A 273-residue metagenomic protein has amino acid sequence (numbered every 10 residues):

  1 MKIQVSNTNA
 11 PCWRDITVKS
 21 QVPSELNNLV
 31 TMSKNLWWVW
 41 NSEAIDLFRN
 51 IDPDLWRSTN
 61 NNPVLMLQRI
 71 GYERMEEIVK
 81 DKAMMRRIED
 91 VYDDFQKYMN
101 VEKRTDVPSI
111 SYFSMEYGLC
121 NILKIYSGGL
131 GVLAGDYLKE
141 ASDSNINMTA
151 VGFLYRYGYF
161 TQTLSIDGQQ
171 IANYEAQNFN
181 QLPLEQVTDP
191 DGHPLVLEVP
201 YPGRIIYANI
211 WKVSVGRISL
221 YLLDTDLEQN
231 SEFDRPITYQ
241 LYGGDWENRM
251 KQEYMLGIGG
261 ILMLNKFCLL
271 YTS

Functional and structural regions predicted by a protein language model:
K2-E102: Extended, charge-enriched "interface" segments that sit outside catalytic cores
D81-E116, G216-E228: Conserved oxyanion/phosphate-binding beta-strand-loop segments in alpha/beta enzyme cores
Y92, V101, D167-V213: Extended, Lys/Arg-enriched charged tracts that mediate electrostatic binding to polyanionic substrates
D94, Y98-D143, G158: Long, structured ligand/cofactor-binding scaffold of large enzymes
D136, E140, S144-N147, D226 (+1 more regions): Generic, well-ordered alpha-helical scaffold segments in large soluble proteins
E140-N178: Hydrophobic or amphipathic alpha-helical targeting/insertion segments
G192-L262: Active-site cores of enzymes that catalyze phosphoryl transfer or operate on phosphate-rich substrates
Y271-T272: Conserved small/polar residues in nucleotide/adenosyl-binding loops
